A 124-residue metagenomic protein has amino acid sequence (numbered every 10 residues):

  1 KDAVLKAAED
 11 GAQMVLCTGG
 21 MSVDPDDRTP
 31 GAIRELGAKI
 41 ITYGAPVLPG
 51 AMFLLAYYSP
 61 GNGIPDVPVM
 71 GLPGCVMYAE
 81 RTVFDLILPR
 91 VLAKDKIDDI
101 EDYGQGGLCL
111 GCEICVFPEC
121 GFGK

Functional and structural regions predicted by a protein language model:
K1-G123: Short glycine/threonine-rich loop/turn motifs
